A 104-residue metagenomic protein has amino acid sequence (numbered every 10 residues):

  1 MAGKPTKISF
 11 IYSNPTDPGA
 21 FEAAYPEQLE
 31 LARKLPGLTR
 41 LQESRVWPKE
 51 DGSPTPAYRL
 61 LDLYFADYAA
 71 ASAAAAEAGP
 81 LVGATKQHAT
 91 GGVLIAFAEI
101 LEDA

Functional and structural regions predicted by a protein language model:
M1-A104: Macromolecular interaction modules
